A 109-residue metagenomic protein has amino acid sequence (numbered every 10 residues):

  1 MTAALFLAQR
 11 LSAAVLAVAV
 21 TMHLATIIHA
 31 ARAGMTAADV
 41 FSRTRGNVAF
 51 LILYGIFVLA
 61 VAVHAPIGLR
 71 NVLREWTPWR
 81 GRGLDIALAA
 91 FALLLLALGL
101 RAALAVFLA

Functional and structural regions predicted by a protein language model:
M1-A109: Membrane-embedded alpha-helical bundles that constitute the cytochrome b-like, heme-associated redox core of multi-pass
